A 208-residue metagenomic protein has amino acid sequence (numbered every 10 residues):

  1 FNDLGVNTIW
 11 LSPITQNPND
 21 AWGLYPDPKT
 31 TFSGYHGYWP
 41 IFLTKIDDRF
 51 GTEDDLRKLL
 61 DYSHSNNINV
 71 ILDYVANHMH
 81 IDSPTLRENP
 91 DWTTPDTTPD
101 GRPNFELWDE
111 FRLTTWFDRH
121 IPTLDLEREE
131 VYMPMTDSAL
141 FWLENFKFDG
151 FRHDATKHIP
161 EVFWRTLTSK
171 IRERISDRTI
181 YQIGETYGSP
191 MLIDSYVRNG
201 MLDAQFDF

Functional and structural regions predicted by a protein language model:
F1, L11, L43, S63 (+4 more regions): Conserved, mostly hydrophobic/aromatic
F1-N17, N145-F148: Catalytic domains of carbohydrate-active enzymes, especially glycoside hydrolases
F1-N2, E127-N145: Short, acidic/polar
N2-G5, P40, D54, L60 (+2 more regions): Glycan-processing catalytic domains of CAZymes
W10-W22, D73-S83, A155-P160, G184-S189: Short, solvent-exposed turn/loop segments enriched in Gly/Ser/Thr/Pro and often Arg
N17-D61, R87-L126: Aromatic- and acidic-residue-enriched carbohydrate-binding clefts of CAZyme catalytic domains
W39, T52-L59, V131, M135-A139 (+2 more regions): Stable alpha-helical elements in mature extracytoplasmic
H64, D137-L140, E144-F208: Active-site-proximal helices and loops of the catalytic beta/alpha 8
